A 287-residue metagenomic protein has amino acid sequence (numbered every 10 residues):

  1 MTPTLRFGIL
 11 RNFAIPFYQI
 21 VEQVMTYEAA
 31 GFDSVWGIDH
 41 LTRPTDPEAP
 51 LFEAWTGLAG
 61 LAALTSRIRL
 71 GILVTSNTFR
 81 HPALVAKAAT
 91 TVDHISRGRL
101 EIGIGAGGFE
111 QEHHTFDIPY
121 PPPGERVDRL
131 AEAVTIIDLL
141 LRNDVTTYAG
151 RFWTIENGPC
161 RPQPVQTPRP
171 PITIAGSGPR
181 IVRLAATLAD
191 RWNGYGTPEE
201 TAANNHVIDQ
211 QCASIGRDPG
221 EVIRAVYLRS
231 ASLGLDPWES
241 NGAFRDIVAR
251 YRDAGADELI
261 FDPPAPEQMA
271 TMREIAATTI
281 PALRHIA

Functional and structural regions predicted by a protein language model:
M1-L64, P170, P198-E199, D262 (+3 more regions): N-terminal beta1-alpha1-beta2 module of alpha/beta enzyme domains
T2-I15, N77-T147, F152, E199 (+1 more regions): Flexible, glycine-rich active-site loops centered on histidine and acidic residues that chelate a metal or position
R6-Y18, T75-A83, Q166-S177, L228-G242: Active-site mouth loops of central-metabolism enzymes
F7-R11, V35-G37, R69-I72, L100-I104 (+4 more regions): Hydrophobic faces of well-ordered beta-strands that scaffold small-molecule active sites in alpha/beta enzyme cores
P16-Y27, V85-A88, I174-T187, P237-R252: Short, acidic/polar
M25-A29, L58-R67, A89, D93-R99 (+3 more regions): Acidic (Asp/Glu)-rich catalytic clusters
G31, D39, L61, V92 (+9 more regions): Conserved, mostly hydrophobic/aromatic
P122, R126, A131-D138, T201-D209 (+1 more regions): C-terminal helical cap(s) of enzyme catalytic domains, especially alpha/beta-barrels
